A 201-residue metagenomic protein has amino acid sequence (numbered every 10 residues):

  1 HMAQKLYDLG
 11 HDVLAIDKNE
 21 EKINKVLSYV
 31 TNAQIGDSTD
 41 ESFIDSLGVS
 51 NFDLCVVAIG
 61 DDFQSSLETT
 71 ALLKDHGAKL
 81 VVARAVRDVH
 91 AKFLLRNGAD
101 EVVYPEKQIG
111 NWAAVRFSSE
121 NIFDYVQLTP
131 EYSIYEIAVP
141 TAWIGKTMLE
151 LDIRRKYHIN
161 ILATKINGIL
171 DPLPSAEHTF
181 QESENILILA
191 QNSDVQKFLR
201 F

Functional and structural regions predicted by a protein language model:
H1-F201: Cytosolic regulatory regions of ion transport systems
